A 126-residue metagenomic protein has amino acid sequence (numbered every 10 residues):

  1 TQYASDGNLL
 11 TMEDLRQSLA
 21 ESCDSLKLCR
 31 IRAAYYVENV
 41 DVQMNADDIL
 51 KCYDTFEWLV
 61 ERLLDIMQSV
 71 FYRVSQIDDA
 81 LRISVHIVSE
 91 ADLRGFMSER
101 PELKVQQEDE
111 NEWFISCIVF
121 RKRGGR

Functional and structural regions predicted by a protein language model:
T1-S25, Y53-F56, L63: Signal-transmission coiled-coils
T1-Y3, S25-C29, A33, I66 (+4 more regions): Flexible, glycine-/charge-rich segments associated with ATP-binding catalytic modules
D6, E38-N39, F56-L59, S75 (+2 more regions): Generic signature of intrinsically disordered, low-complexity segments enriched in small/polar residues
M12-D48: Helix-loop-beta hinge of the Bergerat
V37, V42, V74-I87: Short glycine-rich, basic-tinged beta-strand/loop micro-motifs
D41-N45, R62, S89-D92: Short acidic, S/G/P-rich loop/turn micro-motifs used as interaction or catalytic elements
A46-R73: Conserved ATP-binding N-box helix of the HATPase_c
